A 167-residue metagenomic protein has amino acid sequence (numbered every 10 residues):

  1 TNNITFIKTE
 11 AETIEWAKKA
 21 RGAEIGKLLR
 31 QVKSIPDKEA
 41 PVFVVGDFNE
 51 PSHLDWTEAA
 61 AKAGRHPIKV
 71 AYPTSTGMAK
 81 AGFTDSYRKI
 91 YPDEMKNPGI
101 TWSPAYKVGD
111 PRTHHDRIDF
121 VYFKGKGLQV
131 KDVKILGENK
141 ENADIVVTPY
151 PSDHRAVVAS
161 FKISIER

Functional and structural regions predicted by a protein language model:
T1-K18, A59: A solvent-exposed, charged loop/short amphipathic helix patch at secondary-structure junctions
N2-I4, V45-F48: Short hydrophobic/aromatic-rich motifs at helix boundaries and adjacent loops
E12-E39: A long, amphipathic alpha-helix that forms part of the scaffold/cap immediately adjacent to metal-dependent active
K33-F43, E50-R167: Metal-dependent phosphoester-hydrolase catalytic domains
